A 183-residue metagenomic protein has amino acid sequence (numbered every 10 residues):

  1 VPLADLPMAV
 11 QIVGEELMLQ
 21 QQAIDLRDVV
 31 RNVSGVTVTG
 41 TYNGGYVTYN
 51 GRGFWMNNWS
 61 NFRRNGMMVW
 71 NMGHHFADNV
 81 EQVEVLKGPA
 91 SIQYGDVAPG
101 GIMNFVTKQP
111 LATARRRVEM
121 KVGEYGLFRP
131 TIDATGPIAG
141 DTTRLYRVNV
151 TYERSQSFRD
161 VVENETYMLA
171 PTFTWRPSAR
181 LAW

Functional and structural regions predicted by a protein language model:
V1-T113: Acidic, small-polar-rich N-terminal luminal/periplasmic segments of exported/outer-membrane proteins
N79-E81, I92-P171, P177-L181: Outer-membrane beta-barrel translocator/receptor signature
